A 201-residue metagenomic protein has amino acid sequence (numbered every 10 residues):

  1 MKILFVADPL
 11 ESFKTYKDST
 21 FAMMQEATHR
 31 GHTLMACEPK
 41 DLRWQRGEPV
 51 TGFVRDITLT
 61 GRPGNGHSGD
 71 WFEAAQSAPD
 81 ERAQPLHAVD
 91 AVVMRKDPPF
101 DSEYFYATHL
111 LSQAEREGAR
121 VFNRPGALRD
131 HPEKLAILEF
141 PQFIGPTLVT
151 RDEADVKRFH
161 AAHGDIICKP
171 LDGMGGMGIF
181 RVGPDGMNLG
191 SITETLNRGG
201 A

Functional and structural regions predicted by a protein language model:
I3-H29, L34-A201: Active-site nucleotide/adenylate-binding loops and adjacent lid/helix of ATP-dependent enzymes
